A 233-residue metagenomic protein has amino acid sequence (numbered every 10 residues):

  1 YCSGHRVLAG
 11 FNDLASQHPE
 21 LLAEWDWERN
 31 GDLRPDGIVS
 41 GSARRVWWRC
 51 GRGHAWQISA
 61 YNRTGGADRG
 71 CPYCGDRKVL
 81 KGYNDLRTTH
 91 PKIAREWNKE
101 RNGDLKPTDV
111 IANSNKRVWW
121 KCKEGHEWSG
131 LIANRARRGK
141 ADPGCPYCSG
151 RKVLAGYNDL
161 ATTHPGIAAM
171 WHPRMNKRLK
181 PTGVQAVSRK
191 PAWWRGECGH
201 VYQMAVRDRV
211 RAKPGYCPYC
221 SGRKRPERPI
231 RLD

Functional and structural regions predicted by a protein language model:
Y1-D233: Functional cation/ligand-contacting sites centered on basic and imidazole/sulfhydryl donors
